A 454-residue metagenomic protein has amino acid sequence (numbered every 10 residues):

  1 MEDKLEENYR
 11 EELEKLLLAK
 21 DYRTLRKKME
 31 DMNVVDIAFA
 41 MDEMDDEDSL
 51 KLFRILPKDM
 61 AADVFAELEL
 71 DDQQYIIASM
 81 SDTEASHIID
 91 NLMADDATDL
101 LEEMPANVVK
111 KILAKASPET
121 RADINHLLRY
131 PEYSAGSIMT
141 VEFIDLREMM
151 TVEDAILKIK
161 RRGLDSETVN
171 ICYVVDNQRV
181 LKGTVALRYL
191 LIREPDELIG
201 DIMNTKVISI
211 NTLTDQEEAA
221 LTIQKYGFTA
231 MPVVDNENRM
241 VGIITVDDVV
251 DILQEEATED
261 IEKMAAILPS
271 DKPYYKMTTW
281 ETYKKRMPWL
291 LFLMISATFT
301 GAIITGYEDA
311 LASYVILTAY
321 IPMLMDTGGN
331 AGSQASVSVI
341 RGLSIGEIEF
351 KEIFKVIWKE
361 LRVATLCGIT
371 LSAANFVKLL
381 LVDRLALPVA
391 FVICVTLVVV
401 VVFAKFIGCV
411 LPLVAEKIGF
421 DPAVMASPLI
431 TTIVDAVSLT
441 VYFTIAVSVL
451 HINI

Functional and structural regions predicted by a protein language model:
M1-L268: Hydrophobic packing positions in regular secondary-structure scaffolds
V34, W289-A297, Y320, L324 (+14 more regions): Alpha-helical transmembrane segments in multi-pass membrane proteins
A122, D248-T282, S333-V356, L413-G419: Non-transmembrane, extramembrane segments of multi-pass ion/lipid transporters
Y275-F292, F350-I369, A390-C394: Soluble-to-membrane junctions at the N-terminal ends of transmembrane alpha-helices in multi-pass ion-transporting
E281-S344: Core alpha-helical transmembrane segments of integral membrane proteins
G306-I321, D383-V395, I454: Membrane-water interface of transmembrane alpha-helices in multipass transporters/channels
S336, L411, E416, S438-L450: Membrane-helix cytosolic exit motif
V414-V434: Interfacial loop-to-transmembrane junctions
